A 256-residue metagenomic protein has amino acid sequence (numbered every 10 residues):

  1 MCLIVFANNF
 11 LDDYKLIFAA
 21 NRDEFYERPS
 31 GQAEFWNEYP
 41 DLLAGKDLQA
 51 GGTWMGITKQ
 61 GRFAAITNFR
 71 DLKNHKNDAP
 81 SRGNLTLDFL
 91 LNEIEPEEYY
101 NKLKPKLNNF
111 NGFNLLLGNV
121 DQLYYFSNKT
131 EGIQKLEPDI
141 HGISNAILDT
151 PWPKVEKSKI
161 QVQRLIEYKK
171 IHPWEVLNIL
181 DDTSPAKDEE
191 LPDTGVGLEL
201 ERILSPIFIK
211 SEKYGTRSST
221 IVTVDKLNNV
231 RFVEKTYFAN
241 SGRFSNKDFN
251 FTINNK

Functional and structural regions predicted by a protein language model:
M1-K256: N-terminal nucleophile
